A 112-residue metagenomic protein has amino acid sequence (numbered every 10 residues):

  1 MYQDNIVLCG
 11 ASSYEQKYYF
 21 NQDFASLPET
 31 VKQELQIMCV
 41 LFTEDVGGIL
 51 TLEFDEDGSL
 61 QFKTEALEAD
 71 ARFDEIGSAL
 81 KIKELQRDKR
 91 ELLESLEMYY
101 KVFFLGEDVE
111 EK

Functional and structural regions predicted by a protein language model:
M1-D4, G106-K112: Short acidic DE-rich linear segments
M1-D45: Negatively charged, low-complexity tracts enriched in Asp/Glu with abundant Ser/Thr
L27-V31, C39, I82, L93 (+1 more regions): Short, structured coil/loop segments at alpha-helix boundaries
V46-Y100: Amphipathic protein-protein interaction modules
M98-K101, L105-D108: Charged/polar positions within long, soluble alpha-helices
